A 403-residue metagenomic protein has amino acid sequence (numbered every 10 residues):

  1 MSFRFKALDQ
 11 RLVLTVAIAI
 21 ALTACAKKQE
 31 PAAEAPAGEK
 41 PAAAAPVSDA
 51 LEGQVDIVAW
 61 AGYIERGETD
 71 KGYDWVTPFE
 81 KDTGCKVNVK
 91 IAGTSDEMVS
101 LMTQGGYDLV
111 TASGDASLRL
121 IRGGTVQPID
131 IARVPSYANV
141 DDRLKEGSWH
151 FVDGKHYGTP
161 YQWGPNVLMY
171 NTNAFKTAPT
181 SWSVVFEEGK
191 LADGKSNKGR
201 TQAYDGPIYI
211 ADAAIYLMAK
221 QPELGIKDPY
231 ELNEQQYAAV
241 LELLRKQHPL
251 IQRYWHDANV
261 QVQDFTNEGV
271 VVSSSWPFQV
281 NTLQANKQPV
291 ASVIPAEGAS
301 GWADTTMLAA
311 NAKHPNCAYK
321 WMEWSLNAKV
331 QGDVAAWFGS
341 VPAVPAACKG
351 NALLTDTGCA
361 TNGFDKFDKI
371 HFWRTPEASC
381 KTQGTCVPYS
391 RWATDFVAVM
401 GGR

Functional and structural regions predicted by a protein language model:
S2-V13: Bacterial N-terminal signal peptides that target proteins for export
V13-T23: Bacterial N-terminal signal peptides
C25-K28: Bacterial signal peptide processing site
K40-L120: Early extracytoplasmic/lumenal segment of secretory-pathway proteins
W60-K71, G106, T111-V260: Extracytoplasmic ligand-binding site segments that recognize negatively charged/polar headgroups
L250-N311, A346-N362: Extracytoplasmic/periplasmic substrate-binding proteins
D304, A309-W373: Mature extracytoplasmic/periplasmic domains
K369-R403: Conserved C-terminal helix/tail region of periplasmic/extracytoplasmic solute-binding proteins
